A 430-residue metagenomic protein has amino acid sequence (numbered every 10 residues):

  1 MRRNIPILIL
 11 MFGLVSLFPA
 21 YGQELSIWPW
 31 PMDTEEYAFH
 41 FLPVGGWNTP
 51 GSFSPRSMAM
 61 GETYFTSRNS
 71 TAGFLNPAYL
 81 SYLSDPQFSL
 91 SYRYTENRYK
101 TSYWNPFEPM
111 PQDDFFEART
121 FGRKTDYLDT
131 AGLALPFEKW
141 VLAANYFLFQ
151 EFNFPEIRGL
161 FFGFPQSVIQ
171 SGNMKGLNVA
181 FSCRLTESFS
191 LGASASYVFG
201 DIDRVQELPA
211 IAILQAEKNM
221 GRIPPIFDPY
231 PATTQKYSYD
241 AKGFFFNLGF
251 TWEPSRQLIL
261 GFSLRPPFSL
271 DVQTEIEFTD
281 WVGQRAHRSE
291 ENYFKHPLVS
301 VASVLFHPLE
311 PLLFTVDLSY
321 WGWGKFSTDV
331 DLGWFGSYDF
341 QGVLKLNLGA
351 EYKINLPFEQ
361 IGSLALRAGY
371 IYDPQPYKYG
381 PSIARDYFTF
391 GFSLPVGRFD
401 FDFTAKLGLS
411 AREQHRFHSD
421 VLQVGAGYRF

Functional and structural regions predicted by a protein language model:
M1-L8: Bacterial N-terminal signal peptides that target proteins for export
L8-S16: Bacterial N-terminal signal peptides
F12, S70, E290-E291: Residue-level detector of alpha-helical transmembrane segments in integral membrane proteins
F18-G22: Sec/Tat signal peptide C-region and signal peptidase I cleavage site
Q23-M58, T125-F430: Outer-membrane beta-barrel porins/channels
P55-M58, S67-L75, L80-I157, M174: Outer-membrane beta-barrel translocator/receptor signature
G61: Residue-level detector of conserved, well-ordered beta-strand and adjacent loop positions that form binding/recognition
